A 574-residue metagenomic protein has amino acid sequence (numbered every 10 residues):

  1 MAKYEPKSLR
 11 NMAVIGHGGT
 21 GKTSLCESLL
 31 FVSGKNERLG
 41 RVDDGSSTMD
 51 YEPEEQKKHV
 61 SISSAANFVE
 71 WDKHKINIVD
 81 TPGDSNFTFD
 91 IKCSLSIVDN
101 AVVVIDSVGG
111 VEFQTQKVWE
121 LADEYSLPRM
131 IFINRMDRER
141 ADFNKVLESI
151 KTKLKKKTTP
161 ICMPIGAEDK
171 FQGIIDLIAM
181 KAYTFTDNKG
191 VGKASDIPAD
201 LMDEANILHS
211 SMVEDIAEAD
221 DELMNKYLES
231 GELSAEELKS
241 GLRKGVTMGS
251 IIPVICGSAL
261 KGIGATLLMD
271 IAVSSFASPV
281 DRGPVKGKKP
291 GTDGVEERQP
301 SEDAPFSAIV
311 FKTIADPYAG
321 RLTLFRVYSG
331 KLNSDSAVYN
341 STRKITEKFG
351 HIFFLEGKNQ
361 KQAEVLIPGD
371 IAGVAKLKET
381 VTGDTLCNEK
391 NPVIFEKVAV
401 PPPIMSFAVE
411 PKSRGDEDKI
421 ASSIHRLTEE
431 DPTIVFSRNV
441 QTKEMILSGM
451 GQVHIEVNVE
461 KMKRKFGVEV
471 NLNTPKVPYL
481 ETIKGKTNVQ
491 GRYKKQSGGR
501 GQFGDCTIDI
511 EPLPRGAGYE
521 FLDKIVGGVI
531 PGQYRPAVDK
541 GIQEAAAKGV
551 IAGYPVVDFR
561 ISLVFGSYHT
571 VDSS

Functional and structural regions predicted by a protein language model:
M1-S574: Structural and coupling elements of P-loop NTPases
